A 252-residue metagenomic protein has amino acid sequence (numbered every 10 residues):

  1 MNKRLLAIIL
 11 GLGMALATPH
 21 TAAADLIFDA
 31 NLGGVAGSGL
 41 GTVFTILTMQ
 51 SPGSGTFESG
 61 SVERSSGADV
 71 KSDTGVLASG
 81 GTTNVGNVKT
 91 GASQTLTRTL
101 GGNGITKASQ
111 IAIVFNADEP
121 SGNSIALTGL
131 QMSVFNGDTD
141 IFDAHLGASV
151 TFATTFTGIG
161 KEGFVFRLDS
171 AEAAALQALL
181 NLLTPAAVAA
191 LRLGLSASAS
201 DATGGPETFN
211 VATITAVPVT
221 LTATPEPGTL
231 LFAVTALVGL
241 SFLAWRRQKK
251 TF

Functional and structural regions predicted by a protein language model:
M1-I8: Bacterial N-terminal signal peptides that target proteins for export
K3, P19, P225, W245-R246: Residue-level micro-sites within transmembrane alpha helices that shape and flank functional polar/acidic positions
I9-A17: Bacterial N-terminal signal peptides
T18-A24: Sec/Tat signal peptide C-region and signal peptidase I cleavage site
T21, T220, P227-T229: Intrinsically disordered, low-complexity segments enriched in proline/serine/threonine
D25-A223: Helix-boundary and membrane-interface capping/anchor signal
P225-A244: A short, hydrophobic C-terminal helix/tail in secreted or cell-surface proteins
F242-F252: C-terminal membrane-anchoring or membrane-association module
